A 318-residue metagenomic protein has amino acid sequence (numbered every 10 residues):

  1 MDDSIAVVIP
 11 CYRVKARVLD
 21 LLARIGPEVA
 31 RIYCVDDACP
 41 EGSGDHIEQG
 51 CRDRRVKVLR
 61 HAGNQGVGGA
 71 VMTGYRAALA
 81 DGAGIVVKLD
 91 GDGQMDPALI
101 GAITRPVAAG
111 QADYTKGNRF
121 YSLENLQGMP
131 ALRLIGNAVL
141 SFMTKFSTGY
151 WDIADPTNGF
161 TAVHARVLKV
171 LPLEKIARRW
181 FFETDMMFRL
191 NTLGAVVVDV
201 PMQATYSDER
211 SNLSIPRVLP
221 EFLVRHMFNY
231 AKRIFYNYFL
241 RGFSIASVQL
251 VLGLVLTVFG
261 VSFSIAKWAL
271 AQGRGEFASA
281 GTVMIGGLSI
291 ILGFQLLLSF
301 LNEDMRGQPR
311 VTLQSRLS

Functional and structural regions predicted by a protein language model:
S4-A6, R31, D185: Cell-envelope/extracellular polymer assembly enzymes that use nucleotide-activated donors
R13-P27: Short, well-formed alpha-helical segments that are part of the catalytic scaffolds of diverse glycosyltransferases
A16-D20, E41-G50: Acidic helix N-cap motif at the loop->helix transition within catalytic regions of sugar-transfer enzymes
L22, A30-C39, L59-H61: Short beta-strand/loop segment that forms part of the nucleotide-sugar
D36-D45, G63, G93: A conserved acidic beta->alpha catalytic loop
K57, H61-A80, I85, P97-W180 (+1 more regions): Acceptor/aglycone-binding surface of glycosyltransferases and processive sugar-polymer synthases
K175-A177, F181-S318: Hydrophobic helical membrane-anchoring modules
